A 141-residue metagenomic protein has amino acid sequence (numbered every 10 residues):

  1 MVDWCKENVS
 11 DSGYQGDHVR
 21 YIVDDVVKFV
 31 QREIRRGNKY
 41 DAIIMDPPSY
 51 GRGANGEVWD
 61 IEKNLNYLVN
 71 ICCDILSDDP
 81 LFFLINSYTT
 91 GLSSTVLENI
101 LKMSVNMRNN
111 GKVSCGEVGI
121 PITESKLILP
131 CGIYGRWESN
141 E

Functional and structural regions predicted by a protein language model:
M1-I44: S-adenosyl-L-methionine
C5, V23-D25, P47, A54 (+3 more regions): Active-site proximal loops enriched in glycine and acidic residues that flank catalytic Cys/His/Asp and coordinate
E7, K28, Y67-D74: Alpha-helical scaffolding segments of alpha/beta enzyme cores, especially the outer helices of TIM-barrel or partial
G13-Q15, S77, N109: Short, structurally constrained coil/turn elements that cap an alpha-helix or connect an alpha-helix to the following
G16, V23-D24, Y40-I71: Mobile active-site "lid"/loop adjacent to the S-adenosyl-L-methionine
R32-I34, A54-G56, T95-V96: Short, well-ordered secondary-structure micro-motifs
I71, L76-F83: Short glycine-dipeptide loop
P80-E141: C-terminal catalytic and target-recognition region of SAM-dependent MTase-like enzymes, primarily methyltransferases
